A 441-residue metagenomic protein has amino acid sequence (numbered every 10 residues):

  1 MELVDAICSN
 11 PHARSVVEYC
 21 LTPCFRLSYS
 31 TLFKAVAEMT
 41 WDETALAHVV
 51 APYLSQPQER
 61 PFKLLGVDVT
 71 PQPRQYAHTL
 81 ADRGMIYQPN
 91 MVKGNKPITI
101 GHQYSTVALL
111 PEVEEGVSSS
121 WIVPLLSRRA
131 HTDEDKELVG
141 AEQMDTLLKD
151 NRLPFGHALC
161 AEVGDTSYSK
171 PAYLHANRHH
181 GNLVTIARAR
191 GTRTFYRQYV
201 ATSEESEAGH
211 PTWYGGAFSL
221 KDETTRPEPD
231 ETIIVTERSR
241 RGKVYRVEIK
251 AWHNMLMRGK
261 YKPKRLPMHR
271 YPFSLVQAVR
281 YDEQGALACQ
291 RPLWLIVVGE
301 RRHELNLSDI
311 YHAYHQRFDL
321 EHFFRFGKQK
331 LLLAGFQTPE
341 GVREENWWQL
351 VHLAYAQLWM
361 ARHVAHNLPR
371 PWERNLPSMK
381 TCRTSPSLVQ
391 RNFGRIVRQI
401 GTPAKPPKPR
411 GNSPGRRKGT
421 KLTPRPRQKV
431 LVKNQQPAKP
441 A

Functional and structural regions predicted by a protein language model:
M1-M39, A45, V50: Gly/serine-rich nucleotide phosphate-binding loop at the start of the catalytic core of nucleotide/ADP-ribose-handling
E2-A6, T106-A108, V351-Y355: Contiguous, well-ordered alpha-helical segments that form the cores/surfaces of helical PPI scaffolds
H12, H78, G116-A441: Single, function-defining residue in the core of a domain
T22, P52-Y53, T146-N151: A generic secondary-structure signal
P23, D68-P71, P111, T166-Y168 (+1 more regions): Short, flexible loop/turn elements at secondary-structure junctions
A35-S119, P124-S127, K264: Active-site-proximal, Lys/Arg-enriched surface segment that forms a nucleic-acid-binding/basic interface patch
